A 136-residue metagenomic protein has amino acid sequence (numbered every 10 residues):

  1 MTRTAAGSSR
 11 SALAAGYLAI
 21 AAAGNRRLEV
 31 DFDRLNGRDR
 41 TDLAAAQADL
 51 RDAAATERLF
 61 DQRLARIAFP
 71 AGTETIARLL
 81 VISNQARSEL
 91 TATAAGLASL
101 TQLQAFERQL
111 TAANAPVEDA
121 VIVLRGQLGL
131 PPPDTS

Functional and structural regions predicted by a protein language model:
M1-G7: Extracellular mucin-like PTS domains
G7-A95, Q102-S136: Alpha-helical segments in soluble extracytoplasmic regions
